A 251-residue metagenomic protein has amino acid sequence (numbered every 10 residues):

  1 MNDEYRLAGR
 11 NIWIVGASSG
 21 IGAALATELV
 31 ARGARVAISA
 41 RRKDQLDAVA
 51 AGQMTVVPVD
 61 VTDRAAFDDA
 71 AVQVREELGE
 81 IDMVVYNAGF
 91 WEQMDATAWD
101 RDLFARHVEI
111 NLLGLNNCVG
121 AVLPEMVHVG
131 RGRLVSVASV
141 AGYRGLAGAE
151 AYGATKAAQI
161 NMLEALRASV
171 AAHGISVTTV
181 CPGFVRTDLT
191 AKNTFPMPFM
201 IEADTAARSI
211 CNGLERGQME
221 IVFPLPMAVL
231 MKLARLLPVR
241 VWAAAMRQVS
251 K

Functional and structural regions predicted by a protein language model:
S18-S19: Conserved glycine-rich cofactor-binding loop
R32-V49: Conserved glycine-rich Rossmann-like NAD(P)H-binding loop of the short-chain dehydrogenase/reductase
A51-A65: Rossmann-fold cofactor-recognition segment
D95-V108: Substrate-binding pocket helix/loop in short-chain dehydrogenase/reductase
V119, T155: Active-site helix of classical SDR
S139: Residue(s) in the substrate-gating loop at a strand-loop-helix junction that position the organic substrate next
T179, F195-L230: C-terminal helical subdomain
